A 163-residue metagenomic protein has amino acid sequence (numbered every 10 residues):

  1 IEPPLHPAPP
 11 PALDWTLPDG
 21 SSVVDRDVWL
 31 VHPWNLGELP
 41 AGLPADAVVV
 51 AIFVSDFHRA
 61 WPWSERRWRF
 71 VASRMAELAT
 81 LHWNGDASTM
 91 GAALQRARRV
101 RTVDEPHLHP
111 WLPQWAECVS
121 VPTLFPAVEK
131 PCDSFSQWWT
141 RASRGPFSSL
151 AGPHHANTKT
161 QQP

Functional and structural regions predicted by a protein language model:
I1-P163: Trp/Phe/Arg-rich N-terminal binding region typifying the photolyase-homology
